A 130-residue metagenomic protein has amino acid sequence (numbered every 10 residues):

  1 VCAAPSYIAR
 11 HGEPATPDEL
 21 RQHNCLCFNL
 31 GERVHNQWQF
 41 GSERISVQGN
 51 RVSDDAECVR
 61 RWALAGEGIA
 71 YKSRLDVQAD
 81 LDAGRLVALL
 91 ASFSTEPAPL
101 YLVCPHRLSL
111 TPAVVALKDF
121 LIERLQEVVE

Functional and structural regions predicted by a protein language model:
C2-L100, Q126-E130: C-terminal regulatory
S73, S109-E123, V128-V129: Short amphipathic alpha-helical coupling segments at ligand-binding clamshell hinges and other catalytic/signaling
L100-L110: A bilobed periplasmic-binding-protein/Venus flytrap-type ligand-binding module shared by bacterial periplasmic
